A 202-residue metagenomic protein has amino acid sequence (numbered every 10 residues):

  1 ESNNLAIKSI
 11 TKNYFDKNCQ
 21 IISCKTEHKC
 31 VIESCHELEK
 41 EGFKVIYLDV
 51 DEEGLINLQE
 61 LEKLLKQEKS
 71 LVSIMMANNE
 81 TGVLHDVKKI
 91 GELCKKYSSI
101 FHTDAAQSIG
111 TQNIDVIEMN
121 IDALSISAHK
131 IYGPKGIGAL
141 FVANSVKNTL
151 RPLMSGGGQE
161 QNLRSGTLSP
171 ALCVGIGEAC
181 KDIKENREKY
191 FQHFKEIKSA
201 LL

Functional and structural regions predicted by a protein language model:
E1-L202: Pyridoxal 5′-phosphate
